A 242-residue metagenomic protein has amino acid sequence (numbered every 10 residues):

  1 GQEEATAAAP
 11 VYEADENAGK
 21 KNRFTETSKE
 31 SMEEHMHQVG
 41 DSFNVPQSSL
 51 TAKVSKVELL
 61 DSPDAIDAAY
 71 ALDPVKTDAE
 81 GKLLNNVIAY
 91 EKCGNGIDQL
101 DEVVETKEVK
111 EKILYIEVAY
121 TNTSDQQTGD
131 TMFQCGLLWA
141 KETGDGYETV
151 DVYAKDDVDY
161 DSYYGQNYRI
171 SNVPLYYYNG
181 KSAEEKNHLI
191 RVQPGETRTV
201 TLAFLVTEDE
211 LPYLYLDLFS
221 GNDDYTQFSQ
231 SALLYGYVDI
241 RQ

Functional and structural regions predicted by a protein language model:
G1-Q242: Conserved functional micro-motifs across diverse proteins
